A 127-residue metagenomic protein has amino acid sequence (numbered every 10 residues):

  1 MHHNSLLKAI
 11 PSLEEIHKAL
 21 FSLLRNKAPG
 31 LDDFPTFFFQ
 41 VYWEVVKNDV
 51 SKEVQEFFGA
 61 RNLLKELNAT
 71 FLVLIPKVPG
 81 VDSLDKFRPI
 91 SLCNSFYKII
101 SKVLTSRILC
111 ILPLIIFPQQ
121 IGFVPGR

Functional and structural regions predicted by a protein language model:
H2-R127: Conserved pre-catalytic core of RNA-dependent polymerases
